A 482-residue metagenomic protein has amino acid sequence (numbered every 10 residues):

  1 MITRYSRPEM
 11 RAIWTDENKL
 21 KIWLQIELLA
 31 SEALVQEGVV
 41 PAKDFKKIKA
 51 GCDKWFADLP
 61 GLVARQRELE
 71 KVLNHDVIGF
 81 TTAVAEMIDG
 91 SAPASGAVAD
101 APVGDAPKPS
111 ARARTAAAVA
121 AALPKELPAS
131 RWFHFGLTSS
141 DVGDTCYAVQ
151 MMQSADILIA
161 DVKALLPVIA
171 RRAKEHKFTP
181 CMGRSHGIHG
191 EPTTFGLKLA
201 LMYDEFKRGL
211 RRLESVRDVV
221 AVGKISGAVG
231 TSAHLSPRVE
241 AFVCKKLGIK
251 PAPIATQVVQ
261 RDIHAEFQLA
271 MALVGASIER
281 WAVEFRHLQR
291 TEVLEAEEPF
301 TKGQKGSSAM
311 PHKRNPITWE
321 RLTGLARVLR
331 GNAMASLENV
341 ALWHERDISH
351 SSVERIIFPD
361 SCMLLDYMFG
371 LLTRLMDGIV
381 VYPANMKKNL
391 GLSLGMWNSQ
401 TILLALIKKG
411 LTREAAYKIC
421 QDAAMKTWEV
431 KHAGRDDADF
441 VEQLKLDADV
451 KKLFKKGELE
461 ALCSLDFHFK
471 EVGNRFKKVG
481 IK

Functional and structural regions predicted by a protein language model:
M1-N18, G51, G79, S308-K482: Catalytic-core signal marking the mid-to-C-terminal active-site face
M1-S91, A122-S226, S232, S236-F242 (+5 more regions): A helix-coil-helix interface module used to build multimeric assemblies and to scaffold catalytic/cofactor sites
A30-A33, L158, V162-L165, I169-R172 (+13 more regions): Amphipathic alpha-helices that form helix-helix packing interfaces
S31, Q150-V162, M271-R280, F285 (+1 more regions): Alpha-helical support elements that line or immediately flank enzyme active sites and cofactor-binding pockets
V40, V293-L294, T412, D436: Conserved hydrophobic residue
S91-A106, A117-A118: Intrinsic, low-complexity polybasic segments
P109: Cationic, low-complexity basic patches in intrinsically disordered or flexible, solvent-exposed regions
E240-A333: Acidic, glycine-rich loop-and-beta core segments that form the ion-binding/anion-interacting portion of active sites
